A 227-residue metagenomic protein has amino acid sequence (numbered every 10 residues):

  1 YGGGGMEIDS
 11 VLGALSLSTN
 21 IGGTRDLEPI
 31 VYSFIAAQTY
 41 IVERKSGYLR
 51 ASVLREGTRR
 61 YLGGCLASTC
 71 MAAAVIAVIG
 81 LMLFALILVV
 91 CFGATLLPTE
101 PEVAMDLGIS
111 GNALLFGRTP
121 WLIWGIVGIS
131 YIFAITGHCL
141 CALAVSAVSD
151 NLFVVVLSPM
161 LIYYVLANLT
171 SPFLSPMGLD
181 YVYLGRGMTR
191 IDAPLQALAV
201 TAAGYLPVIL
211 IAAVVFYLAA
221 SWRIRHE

Functional and structural regions predicted by a protein language model:
Y1-Q38, A67-A147, L184-L206: Secretory targeting signals
T39-A72: Helix-loop-helix units of permease transmembrane domains in multi-pass membrane transporters, especially ABC
Y61, V154-V155, T201: Alpha-helical transmembrane segments and their helix-entry boundary regions
G63-G64, I76, S158-P159: Hydrophobic core positions of alpha-helical segments in small-molecule transporters and transporter systems
G93-L97, S171-Y181: Extracellular/periplasmic helix-loop junction at the C-terminal end of a transmembrane helix in multi-pass membrane
V145-N151, S221-H226: Membrane-interface helix-boundary motifs at transmembrane edges
L152-L166: Central hydrophobic cores of alpha-helical transmembrane segments in multi-pass integral membrane proteins
L206-E227: Junction motif at the cytosolic side of a transmembrane helix
